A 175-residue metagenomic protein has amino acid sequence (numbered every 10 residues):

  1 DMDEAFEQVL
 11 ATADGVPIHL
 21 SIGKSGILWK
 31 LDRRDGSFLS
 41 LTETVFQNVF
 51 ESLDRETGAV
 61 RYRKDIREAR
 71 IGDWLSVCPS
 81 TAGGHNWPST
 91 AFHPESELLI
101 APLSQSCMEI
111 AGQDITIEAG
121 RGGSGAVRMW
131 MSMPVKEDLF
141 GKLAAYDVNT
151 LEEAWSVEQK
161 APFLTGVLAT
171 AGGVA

Functional and structural regions predicted by a protein language model:
D1-A175: Noncatalytic, solvent-exposed loop/strand surfaces of beta-propeller-type extracellular/periplasmic domains
